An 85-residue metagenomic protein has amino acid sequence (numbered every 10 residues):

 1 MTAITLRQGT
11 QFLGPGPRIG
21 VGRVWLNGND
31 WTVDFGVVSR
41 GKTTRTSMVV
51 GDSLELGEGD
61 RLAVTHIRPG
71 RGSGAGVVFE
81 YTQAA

Functional and structural regions predicted by a protein language model:
M1-A85: Surface-exposed, beta-sheet-biased, low-hydrophobicity segments with strongly acidic/polar composition
